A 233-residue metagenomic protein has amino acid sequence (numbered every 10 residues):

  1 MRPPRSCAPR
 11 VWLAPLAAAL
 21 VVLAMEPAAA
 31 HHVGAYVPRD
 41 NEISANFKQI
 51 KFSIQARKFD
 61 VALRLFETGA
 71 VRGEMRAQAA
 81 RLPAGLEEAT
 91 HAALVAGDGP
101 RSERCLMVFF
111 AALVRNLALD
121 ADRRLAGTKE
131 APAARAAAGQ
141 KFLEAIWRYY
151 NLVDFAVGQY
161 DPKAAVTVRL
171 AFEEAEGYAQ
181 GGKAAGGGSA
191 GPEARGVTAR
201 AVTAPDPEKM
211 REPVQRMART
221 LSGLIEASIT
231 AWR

Functional and structural regions predicted by a protein language model:
R2-L16: Bacterial N-terminal signal peptides that target proteins for export
P3-R5, L23, S189: Exposed boundary/loop context
A14-A24: Bacterial N-terminal signal peptides
E26-A30: Sec/Tat signal peptide C-region and signal peptidase I cleavage site
H31-R233: Mature extracytoplasmic or organellar-lumen-exposed domains after removal of signal/transit peptides
